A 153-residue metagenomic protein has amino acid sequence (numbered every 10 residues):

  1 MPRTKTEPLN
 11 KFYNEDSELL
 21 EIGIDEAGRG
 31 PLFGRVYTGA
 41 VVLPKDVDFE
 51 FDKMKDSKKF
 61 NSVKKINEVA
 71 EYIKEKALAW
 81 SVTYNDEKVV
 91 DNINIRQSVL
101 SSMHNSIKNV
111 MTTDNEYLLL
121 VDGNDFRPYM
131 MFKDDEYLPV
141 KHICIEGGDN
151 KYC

Functional and structural regions predicted by a protein language model:
M1-C153: RNase H-like, Mg2+-dependent phosphodiesterase core, and more generally RNA phosphate-backbone-engaging helix-loop
